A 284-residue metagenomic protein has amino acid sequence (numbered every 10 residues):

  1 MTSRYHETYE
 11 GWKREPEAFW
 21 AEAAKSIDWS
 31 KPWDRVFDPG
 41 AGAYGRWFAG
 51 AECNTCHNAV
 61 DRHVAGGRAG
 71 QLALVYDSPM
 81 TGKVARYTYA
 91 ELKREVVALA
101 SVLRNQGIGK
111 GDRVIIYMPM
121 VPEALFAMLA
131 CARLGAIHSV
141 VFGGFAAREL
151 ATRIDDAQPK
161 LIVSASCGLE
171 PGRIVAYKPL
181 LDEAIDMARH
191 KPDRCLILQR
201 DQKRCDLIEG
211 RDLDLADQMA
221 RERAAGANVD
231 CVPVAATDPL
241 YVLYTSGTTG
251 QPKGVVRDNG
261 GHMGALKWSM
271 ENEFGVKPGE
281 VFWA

Functional and structural regions predicted by a protein language model:
M1-Y87, E91-R94, A98, I185 (+3 more regions): N-lobe entry segment of adenylate-forming
C56-H57, L74-L129, A146, L150 (+2 more regions): Conserved AMP-binding/adenylate-forming core of the ANL superfamily
V64, V102-I108, N272-V276: Glycine-rich helix-loop-beta junction characteristic of Rossmann-like nucleotide cofactor-binding loops
G70-L72, C195-I197, I208-Y244, Q251 (+3 more regions): Conserved pre-ATP/AMP-binding loop-to-beta segment of ANL
T81, L161-A236: ANL superfamily adenylate-forming
A127, C131-A132, L181: Short hydrophobic alpha-helical segments of the AMP-binding
G135: Structured binding elements
F145-A188, A265-W283: Conserved ATP-dependent adenylate/AMP-binding module captured primarily in the ANL superfamily
